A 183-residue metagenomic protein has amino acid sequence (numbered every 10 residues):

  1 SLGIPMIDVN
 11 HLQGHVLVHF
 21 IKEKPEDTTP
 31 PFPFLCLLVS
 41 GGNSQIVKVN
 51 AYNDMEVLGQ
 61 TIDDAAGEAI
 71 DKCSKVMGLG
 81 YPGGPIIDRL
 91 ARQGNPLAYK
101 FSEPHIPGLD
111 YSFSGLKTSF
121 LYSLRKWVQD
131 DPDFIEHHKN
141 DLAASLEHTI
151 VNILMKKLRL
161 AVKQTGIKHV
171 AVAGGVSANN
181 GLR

Functional and structural regions predicted by a protein language model:
S1: Short beta-strand-loop/turn "lid" adjacent to the catalytic site in phosphate-handling enzymes
I4, V9-F34: Conserved phosphate-binding catalytic cores of ATP/NTP-utilizing and phosphoryl-transfer enzymes
M6, C36, Y81, A98: A cross-family phosphate/adenosyl-ligand binding-site feature
N10-Q13, N50-N95, K117-T118, Y122-K126: Glycine-rich phosphate-binding loop plus the immediately following alpha-helix
L17, C36-L38, S44-K48: Short beta-strand scaffold segments in enzyme catalytic cores
S40-G42, V170-N179: Glycine-rich beta-strand-to-loop/alpha-helix junction loops that act as flexible
R89-V170, N180-R183: A contiguous, well-structured pocket-lining segment that forms one wall/lid of small-molecule binding clefts in soluble
